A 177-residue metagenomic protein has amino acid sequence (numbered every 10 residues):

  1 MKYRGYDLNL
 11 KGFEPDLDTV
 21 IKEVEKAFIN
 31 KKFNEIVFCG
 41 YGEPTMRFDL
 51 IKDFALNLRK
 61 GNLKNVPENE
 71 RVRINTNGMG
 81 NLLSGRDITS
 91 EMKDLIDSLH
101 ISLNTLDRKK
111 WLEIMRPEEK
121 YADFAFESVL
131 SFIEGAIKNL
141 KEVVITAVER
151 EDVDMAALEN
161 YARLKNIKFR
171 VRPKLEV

Functional and structural regions predicted by a protein language model:
M1-G5, K32-I36, D107-W111: Short, basic/glycine-rich phosphate-binding loops at helix/coil junctions that contact nucleotide phosphates
M1-T19: Canonical Radical SAM [4Fe-4S] cluster-binding loop centered on the CxxxCxxC motif and its immediate flanking residues
Y6, K22, N30, G85 (+1 more regions): Residue-level detector of functional hotspots within protein domains
D7-L10, V37-G42, M115-K120: Surface-exposed cleft-lining segments at the edges of enzyme active sites
L10-F13, N30, R47: Polar helix-capping/helix-linker motif
P15-Y41: Short Fe-S-cluster ligation motifs
T45-V177: Conserved AdoMet/S-adenosylmethionine-binding subsite of the radical SAM
